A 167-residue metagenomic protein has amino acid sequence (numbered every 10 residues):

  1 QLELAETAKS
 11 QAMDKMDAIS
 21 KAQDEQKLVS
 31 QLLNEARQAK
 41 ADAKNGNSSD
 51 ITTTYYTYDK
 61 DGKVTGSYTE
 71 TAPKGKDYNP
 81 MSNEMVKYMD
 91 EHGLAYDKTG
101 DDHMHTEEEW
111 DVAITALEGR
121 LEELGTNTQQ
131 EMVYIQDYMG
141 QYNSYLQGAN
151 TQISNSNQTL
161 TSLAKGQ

Functional and structural regions predicted by a protein language model:
Q1, K15, A22, V29 (+6 more regions): Amphipathic coiled-coil alpha-helices
Q1-H105: Low-complexity, intrinsically disordered export/secretion signals at extreme N-termini
N34, N45-N47, N79, N83 (+4 more regions): Detector for Asparagine
G75-D77, G93, T99-Q129: Fold-level signal for large, globular catalytic cores of enzyme and receptor domains
M85, A113, L117, T159-L160: Generic structural signal of hydrophobic/aromatic residues within well-ordered alpha-helices of folded domains
Q129-Q167: Proline-poor, low-complexity alpha-helical tail modules
